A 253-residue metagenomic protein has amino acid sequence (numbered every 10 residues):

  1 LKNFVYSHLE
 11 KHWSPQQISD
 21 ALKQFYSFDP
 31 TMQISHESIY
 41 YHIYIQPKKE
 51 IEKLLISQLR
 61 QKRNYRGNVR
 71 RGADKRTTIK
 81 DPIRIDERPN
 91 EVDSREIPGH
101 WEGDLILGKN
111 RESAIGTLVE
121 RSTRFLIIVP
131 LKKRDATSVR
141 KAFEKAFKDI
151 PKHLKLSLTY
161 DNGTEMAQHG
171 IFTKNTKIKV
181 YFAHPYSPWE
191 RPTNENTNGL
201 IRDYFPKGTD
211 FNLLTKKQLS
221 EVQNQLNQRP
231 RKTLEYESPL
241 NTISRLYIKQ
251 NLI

Functional and structural regions predicted by a protein language model:
L1-D210, L214, N224, R231 (+2 more regions): Secondary-structure boundary/capping micro-motif
Q218: Catalytic phosphate/metal-binding cores of nucleic-acid and nucleotide-processing enzymes, i.e., regions that mediate
N241-S244: Conserved active-site motif detector
